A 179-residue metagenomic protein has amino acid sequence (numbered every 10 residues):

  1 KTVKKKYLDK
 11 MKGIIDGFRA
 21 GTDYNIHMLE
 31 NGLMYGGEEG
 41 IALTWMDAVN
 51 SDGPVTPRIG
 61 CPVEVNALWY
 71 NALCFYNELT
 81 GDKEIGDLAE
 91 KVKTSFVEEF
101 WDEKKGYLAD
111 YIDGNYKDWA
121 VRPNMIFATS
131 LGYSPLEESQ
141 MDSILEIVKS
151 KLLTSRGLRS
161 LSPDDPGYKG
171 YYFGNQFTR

Functional and structural regions predicted by a protein language model:
K1-V3, V65-K83, F127-E138: Well-ordered alpha-helical scaffold segments within catalytic/enzyme domains
T2-K10, T22-L29: Short secondary-structure capping/junction motifs at helix and strand boundaries
T2-K6, P57, E64, K83-D87 (+1 more regions): A structural signal for alpha-helical segments
K5-R19, Y70, G86-V97, M141-K149: Hydrophobic core segments within long, regular secondary-structure runs in both alpha- and beta-rich folds
K6-D9, G60-N71, W119-N124: Aromatic- and histidine-enriched alpha-helix N-cap/loop-to-helix transition segments that scaffold the rims
A20-C61, K93-R179: Extended glycan-interaction surfaces of carbohydrate-active proteins
